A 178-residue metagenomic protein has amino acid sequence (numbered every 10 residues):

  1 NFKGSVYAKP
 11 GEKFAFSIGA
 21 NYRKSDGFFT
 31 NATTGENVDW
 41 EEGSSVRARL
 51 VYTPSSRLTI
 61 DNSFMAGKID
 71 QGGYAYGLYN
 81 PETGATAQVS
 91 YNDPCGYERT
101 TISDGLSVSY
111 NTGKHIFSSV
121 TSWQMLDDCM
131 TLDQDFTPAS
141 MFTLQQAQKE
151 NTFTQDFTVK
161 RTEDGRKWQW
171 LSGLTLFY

Functional and structural regions predicted by a protein language model:
N1-S25, F29-G72, T100-D104, N151-Q155 (+1 more regions): Transmembrane beta-barrel wall of Gram-negative outer-membrane proteins
F16-Y22, A75-N80, Q88, L126-M130: Short hydrophobic/aromatic-rich motifs at helix boundaries and adjacent loops
G27, A87-Q88, F136-T137: Generic signal for short, ordered secondary-structure residues within or immediately flanking folded domains
A32-T34, Y76-G77, Q134: Short, glycine/charged-enriched secondary-structure capping and boundary segments
T59, S63-T101, S140-Q148: Flexible loop and strand-edge segments within Gram-negative outer membrane beta-barrel domains
G105-Y110: Oxyanion-binding "anion nests"
N111-Y178: Replace "related TpsB outer-membrane translocases also match" with "some related outer-membrane beta-barrels such as
